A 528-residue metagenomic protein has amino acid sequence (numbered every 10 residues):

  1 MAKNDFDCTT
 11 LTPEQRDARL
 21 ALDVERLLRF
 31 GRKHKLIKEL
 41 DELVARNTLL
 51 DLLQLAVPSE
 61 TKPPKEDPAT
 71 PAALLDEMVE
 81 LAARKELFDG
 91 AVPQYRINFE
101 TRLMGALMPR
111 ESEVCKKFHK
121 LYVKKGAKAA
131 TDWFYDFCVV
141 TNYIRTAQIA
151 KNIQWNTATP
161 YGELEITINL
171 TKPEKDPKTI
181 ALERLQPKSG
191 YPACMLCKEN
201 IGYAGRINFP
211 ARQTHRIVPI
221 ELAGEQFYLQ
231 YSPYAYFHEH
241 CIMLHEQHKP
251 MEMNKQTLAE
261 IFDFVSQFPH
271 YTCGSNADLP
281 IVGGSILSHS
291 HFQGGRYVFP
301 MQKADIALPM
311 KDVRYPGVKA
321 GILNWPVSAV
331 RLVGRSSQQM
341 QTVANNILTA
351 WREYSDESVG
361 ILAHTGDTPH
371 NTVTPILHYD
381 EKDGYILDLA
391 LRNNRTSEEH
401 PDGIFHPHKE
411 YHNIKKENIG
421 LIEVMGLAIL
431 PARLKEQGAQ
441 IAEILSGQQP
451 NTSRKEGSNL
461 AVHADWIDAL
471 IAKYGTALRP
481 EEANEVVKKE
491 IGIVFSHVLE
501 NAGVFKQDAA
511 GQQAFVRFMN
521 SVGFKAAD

Functional and structural regions predicted by a protein language model:
A2-M243, Q247-P250, N324-P326, M340-A344 (+2 more regions): Active-site microenvironments that recognize anionic phosphate/pyrophosphate groups
T214-R216, E246-Y271: Helical scaffold of the NTase/Pol beta-like nucleotidyltransferase catalytic core
Q256, V265-S285, G294-L348, R352-S355: Catalytic or ion-translocation cores adjacent to nucleophile or general acid/base/metal-coordination motifs in diverse
P280-S288, G366-T372: Beta-rich nucleic-acid/ligand-interaction surfaces
